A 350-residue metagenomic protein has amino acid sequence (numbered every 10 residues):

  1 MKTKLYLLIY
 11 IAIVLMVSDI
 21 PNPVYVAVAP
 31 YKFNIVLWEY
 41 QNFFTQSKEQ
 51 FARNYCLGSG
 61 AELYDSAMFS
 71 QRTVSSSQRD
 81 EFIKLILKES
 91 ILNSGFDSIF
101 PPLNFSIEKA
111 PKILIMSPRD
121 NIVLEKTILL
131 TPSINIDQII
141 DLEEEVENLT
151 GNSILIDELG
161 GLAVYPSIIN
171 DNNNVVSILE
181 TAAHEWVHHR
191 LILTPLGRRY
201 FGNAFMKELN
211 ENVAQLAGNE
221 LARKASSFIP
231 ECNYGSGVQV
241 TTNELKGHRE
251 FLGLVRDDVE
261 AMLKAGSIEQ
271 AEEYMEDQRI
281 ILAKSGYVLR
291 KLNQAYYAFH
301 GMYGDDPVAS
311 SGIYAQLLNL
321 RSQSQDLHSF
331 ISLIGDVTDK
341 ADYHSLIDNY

Functional and structural regions predicted by a protein language model:
M1-S90, L327-Y350: N-terminal low-structure segments adjacent to metalloprotease catalytic domains across cellular compartments
K2-K4, K32, K48, K84 (+10 more regions): Context-gated lysine
N22-F33, E208-E269: Metalloprotease/metallohydrolase-associated module, dominated by Zn2+-dependent proteases
M68-V238: Acidic/His-rich structured neighborhood in mature extracellular/periplasmic domains
L245-Y350: Pan-zinc metallopeptidase signature
